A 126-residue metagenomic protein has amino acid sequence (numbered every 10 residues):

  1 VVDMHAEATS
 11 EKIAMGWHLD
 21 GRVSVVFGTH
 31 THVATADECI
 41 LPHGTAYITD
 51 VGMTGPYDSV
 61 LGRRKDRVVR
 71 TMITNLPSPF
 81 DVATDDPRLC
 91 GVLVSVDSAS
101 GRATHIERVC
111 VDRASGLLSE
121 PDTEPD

Functional and structural regions predicted by a protein language model:
V1, H30, V94: Divalent metal-coordination and catalytic microenvironments
V1-E11: Short acidic, glycine-rich surface-loop motifs adjacent to enzyme active sites
T9-V82: Conserved beta-sheet core of the metallophosphoesterase superfamily
V69-D126: A short C-terminal boundary segment appended to hydrolase-like catalytic domains
